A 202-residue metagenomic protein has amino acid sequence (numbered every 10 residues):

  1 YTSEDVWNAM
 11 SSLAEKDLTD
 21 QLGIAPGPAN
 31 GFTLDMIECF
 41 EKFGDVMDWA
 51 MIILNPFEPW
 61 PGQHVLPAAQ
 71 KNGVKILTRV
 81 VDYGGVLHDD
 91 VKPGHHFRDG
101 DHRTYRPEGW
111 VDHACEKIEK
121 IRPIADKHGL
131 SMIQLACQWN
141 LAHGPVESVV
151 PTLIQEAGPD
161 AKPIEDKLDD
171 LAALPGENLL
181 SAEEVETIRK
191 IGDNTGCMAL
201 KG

Functional and structural regions predicted by a protein language model:
Y1, L34-M36, P61-Q63, L87-V91: Short, well-ordered secondary-structure micro-motifs
Y1-P56: Glycine/proline-rich, positively charged, aromatic-decorated active-site loop/lid region on the catalytic face
E4-N8, W60-Q63, E119, Q134: Residue-level marker for well-ordered alpha-helical positions
V6-M10, D35-C39, V65, K117 (+1 more regions): A general structural detector for well-ordered alpha-helical segments in enzyme core domains, enriched
S11, P61-N72: Histidine/acidic residue-rich metal-binding segments in metalloenzymes
F32, W60, P159: Glycine/Thr-rich phosphate-binding loops of Rossmann-like dinucleotide-binding domains
L54-Q63, A125-S131: Active-site glycine- and acidic-residue-rich loops that bind and position anionic ligands or nucleotide-like cofactors
P67-G202: Structured C-terminal cap/extension of enzyme domains
